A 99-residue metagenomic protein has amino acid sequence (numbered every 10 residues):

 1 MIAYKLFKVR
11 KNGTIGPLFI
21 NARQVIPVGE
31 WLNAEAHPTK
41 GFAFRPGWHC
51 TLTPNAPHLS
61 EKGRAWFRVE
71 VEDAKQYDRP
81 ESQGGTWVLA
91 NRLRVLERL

Functional and structural regions predicted by a protein language model:
M1-R45, L59-F67, D73-D78: ADP-ribose/NAD+-binding catalytic cleft of ART/PARP-like enzymes
N55-P57: A generic structural signal for short hydrophobic patches within well-formed alpha-helices
K62-R98: Charge-dense polyanion-binding interfaces
